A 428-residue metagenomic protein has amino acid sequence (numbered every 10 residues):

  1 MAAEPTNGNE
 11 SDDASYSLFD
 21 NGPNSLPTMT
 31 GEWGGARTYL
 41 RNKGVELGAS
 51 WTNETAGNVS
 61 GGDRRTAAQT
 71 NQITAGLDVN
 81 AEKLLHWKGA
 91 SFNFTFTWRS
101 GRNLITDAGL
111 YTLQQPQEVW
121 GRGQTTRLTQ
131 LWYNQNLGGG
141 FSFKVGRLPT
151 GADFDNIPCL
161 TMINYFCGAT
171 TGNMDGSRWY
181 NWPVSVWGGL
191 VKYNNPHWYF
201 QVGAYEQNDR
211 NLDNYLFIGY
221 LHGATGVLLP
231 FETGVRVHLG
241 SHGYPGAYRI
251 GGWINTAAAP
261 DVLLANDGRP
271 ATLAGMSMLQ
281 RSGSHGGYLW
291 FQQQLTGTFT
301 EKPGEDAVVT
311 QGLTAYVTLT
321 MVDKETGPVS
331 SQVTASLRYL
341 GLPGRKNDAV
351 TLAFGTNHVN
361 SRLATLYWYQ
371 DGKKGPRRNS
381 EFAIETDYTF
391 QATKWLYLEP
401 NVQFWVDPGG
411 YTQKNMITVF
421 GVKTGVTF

Functional and structural regions predicted by a protein language model:
M1-E54, N58, R64, E82-H86: N-terminal periplasmic/intermembrane-space "pro-region" immediately following the signal or transit peptide
G31-L47, N80-F92, G139-G140, H197 (+4 more regions): Short loop/turn motifs that connect adjacent beta-strands in outer-membrane beta-barrel proteins
G35-R37, G76-D78, W132-N134, L190 (+5 more regions): Outer-membrane beta-barrel architecture
A49-T55, F92-W98, F143-R147, V202-E206 (+6 more regions): Transmembrane beta-barrel strands of outer-membrane/channel proteins
G61-R64, I105-A108, N156-T161, L212-I218 (+5 more regions): Outer-membrane beta-barrel translocator domains and adjoining extracellular loop/strand segments of Gram-negative
T66-D209, G327-S336, G341-L366: Outer membrane beta-barrel
G243-P260, L264-Q370, T386, F390: Detector for outer-membrane/organellar transmembrane beta-barrel domains, recognizing the amphipathic beta-strand
M416-F428: Outer-membrane beta-barrel "beta-signal"
